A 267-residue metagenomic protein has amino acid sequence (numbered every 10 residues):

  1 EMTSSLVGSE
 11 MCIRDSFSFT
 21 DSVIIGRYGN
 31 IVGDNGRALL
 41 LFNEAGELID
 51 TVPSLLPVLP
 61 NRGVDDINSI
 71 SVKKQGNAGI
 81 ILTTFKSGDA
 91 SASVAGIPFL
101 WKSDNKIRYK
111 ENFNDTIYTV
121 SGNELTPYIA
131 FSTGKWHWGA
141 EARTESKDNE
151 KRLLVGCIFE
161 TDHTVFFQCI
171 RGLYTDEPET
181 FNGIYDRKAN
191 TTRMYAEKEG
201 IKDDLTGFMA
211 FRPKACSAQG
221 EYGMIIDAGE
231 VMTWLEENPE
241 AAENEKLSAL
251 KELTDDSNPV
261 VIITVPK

Functional and structural regions predicted by a protein language model:
E1, V32-L41, N114-Y118, L173-I184 (+2 more regions): Structural motif
M2-I13: Single conserved hydrophobic/aromatic residue that forms the stacking wall/gate of nucleotide- or nucleobase-binding
S16-S22, G29-G33, D65-K106, D148-H163 (+1 more regions): Structural signature of eukaryotic scaffold interfaces centered on beta-propeller domains
G26-G33, Y109-F113, F167-L173, I225-G229 (+1 more regions): Beta-strand C-termini and the immediately following turn/loop, strongest in propeller blades
F42-E47, V120-E124, R187-A189, K267: Short loop/turn segments that connect beta-strands within beta-propeller blades
T126-R152, R187-Q219, V231-W234: Conserved blade-ending motifs and adjacent loop-strand segments that build the rim/top face of beta-propeller domains
G156-T206: C-terminal structural cap/anchor segments
S217-K267: Blade-level signature of beta-propeller repeat domains, shared across WD40, Kelch, NHL, RCC1 and BNR/Asp-box propellers
